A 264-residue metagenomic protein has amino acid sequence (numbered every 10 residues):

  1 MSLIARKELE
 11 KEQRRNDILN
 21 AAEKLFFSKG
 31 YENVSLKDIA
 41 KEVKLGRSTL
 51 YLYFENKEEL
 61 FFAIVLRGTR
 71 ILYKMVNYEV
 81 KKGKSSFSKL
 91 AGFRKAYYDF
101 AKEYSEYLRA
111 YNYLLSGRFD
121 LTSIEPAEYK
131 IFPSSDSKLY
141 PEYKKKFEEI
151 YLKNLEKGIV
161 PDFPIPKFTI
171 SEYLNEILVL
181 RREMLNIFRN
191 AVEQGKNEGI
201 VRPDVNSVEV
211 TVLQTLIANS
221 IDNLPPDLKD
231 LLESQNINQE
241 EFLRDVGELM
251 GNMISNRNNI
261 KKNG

Functional and structural regions predicted by a protein language model:
M1-K29, N33-E42, E59-F62: Basic, helix-initiating cap at the start of DNA-binding domains
M1-S2, D99, K145, R182 (+2 more regions): C-terminal peripheral helix-coil segments that are non-catalytic and often amphipathic
S28-Y31, L52, R202: Helix-turn-helix/winged-helix DNA-binding modules
K44-F54: Short hydrophobic/aromatic patch on the recognition helix
F62-G68: Alpha-helical DNA-contacting segments of helix-turn-helix folds
A63, N77-E106, F132-E149, K153 (+2 more regions): Hydrophobic alpha-helical connector segments
R70, D120-I200, V208-V212, N223: Amphipathic alpha-helical packing segments from all-alpha helical-bundle domains
K95-K102, L114-F119, M250-I254: Helix-loop "lid/cap" segments that line or gate small-molecule binding pockets
